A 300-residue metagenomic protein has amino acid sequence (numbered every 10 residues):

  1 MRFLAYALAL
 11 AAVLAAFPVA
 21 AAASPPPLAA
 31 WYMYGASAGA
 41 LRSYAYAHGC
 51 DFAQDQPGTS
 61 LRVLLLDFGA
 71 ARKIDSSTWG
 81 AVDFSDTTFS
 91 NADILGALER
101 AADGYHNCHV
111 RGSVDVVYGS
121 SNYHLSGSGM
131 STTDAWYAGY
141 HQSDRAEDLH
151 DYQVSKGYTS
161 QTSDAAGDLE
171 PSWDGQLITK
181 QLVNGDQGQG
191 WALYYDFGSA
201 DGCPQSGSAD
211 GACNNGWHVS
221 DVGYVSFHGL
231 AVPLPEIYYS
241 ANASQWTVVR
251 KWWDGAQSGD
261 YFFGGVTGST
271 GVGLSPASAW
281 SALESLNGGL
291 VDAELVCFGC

Functional and structural regions predicted by a protein language model:
M1-A5: Positively charged n-region of N-terminal signal peptides that target proteins for export
Y6-A16: Bacterial N-terminal signal peptides
F17-P25: Sec-dependent signal peptide cleavage junction
S24-S60, A81-C108, G139-Q161, S172-C300: Surface-exposed substrate-engagement region within the catalytic domains of secreted or surface-exposed extracellular
D55-S77: Extracytoplasmic cell-surface/polysaccharide-interacting catalytic and binding patches
L66, G167-L169, P235: Conserved beta-strand positions
L66-I74, G104-M130: Substrate-binding cleft and catalytic face of glycoside hydrolase catalytic domains, especially the flexible beta-alpha
I74-D86, G127-W136: Surface-exposed, active-site-proximal loop segments in enzymatic domains
